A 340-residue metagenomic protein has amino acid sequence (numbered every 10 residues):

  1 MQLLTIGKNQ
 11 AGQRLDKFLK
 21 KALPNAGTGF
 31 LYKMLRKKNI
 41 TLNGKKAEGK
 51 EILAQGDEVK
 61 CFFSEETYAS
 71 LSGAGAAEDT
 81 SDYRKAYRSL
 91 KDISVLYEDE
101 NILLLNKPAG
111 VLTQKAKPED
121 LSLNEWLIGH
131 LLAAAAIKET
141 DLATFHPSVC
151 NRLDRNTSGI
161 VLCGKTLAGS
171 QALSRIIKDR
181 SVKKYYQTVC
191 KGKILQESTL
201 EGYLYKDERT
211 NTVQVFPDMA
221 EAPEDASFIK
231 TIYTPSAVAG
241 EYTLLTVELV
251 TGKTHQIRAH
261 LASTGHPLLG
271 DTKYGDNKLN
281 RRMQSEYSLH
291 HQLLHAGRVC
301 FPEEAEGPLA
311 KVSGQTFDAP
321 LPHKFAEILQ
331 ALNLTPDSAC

Functional and structural regions predicted by a protein language model:
M1-C340: RNA pseudouridine synthases
